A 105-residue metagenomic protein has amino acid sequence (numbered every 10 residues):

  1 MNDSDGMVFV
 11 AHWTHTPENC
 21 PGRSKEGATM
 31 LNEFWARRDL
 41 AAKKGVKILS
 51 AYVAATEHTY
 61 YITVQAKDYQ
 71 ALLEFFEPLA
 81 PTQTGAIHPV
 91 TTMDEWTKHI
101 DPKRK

Functional and structural regions predicted by a protein language model:
M1-K43, K47-H58, K67-Q70, M93-K105: Short S/T/G/P-rich N-terminal loop/turn motif that feeds into the first structured element of a domain
I62: Conserved RNP beta-strands of RNA recognition motif
Q65-K98: An amphipathic, aromatic/His-enriched active-site/gating alpha helix that lines ligand/cofactor pockets
